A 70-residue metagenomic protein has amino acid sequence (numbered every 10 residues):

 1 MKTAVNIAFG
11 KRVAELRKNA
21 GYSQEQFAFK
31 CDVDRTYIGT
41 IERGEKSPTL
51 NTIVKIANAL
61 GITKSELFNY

Functional and structural regions predicted by a protein language model:
M1-A8: A detector for short, charged/polar N-terminal pre-domain segments
K11-F27: Short basic helix-loop element that most often maps to the first helix and adjoining turn of HTH DNA-binding modules
V13, F27-A28, I38-I41, L67: Conserved hydrophobic/aromatic packing and binding residues within compact polymer-binding modules
N19, K30, A59: Residues within the alpha-helical elements of helix-turn-helix
E25, T36, V54: Residues within helix-turn-helix
V33-S47: Recognition helix of helix-turn-helix/homeodomain-like DNA-binding domains that insert into the DNA major groove
N51-E66: DNA major-groove recognition helix of helix-turn-helix/homeodomain DNA-binding modules
